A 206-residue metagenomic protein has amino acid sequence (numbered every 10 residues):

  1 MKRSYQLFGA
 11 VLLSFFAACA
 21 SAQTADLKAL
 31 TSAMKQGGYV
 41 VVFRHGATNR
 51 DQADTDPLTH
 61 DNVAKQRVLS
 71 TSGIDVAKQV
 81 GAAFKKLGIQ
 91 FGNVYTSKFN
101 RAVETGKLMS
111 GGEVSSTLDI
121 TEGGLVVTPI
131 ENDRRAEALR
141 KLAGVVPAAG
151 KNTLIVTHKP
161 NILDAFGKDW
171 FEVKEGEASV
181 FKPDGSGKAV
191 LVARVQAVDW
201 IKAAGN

Functional and structural regions predicted by a protein language model:
M1-G9: Bacterial N-terminal signal peptides that target proteins for export
G9-F16: Bacterial N-terminal signal peptides
A18-A22: Sec/Tat signal peptide C-region and signal peptidase I cleavage site
T24-V127, D133, D169-N206: Active-site-proximal alpha-helix that buttresses catalytic centers in soluble enzyme cores
G38-V40, A148-T157: Generic beta-sheet signal
F43-T48, I155-I162: Histidine-centered catalytic micro-motifs
L87-I89, V146-G150: Glycine-rich phosphate-binding loop signature in dinucleotide/nucleotide-binding domains
E137-P147: A short, acidic, amphipathic alpha-helical segment used as a generic capping/interface helix at domain edges
